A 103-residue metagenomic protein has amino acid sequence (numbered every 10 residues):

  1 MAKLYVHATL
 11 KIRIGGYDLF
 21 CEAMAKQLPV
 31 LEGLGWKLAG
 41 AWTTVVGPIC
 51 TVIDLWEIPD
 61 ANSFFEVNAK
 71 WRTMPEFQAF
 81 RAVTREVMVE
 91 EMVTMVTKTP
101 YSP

Functional and structural regions predicted by a protein language model:
A2, L34-I53, Q78-P103: Glycine-rich beta-strand-turn "strand-cap" elements at beta-sheet edges
L4-K11, G40-R72: Short, well-ordered beta-strand segments in beta-rich or mixed alpha/beta enzyme and ligand-binding folds
H7-I14, L19-M24, V46-V52, V96-T99: Short low-complexity stretches enriched in small and charged residues
G16, N62-F64, Y101-P103: Residue-level signal for secondary-structure boundary sites
G16-A39, R72: Short amphipathic alpha-helical segments
E22, E66-W71, F77-Q78, V83: Conserved, structured core segments of small domains
